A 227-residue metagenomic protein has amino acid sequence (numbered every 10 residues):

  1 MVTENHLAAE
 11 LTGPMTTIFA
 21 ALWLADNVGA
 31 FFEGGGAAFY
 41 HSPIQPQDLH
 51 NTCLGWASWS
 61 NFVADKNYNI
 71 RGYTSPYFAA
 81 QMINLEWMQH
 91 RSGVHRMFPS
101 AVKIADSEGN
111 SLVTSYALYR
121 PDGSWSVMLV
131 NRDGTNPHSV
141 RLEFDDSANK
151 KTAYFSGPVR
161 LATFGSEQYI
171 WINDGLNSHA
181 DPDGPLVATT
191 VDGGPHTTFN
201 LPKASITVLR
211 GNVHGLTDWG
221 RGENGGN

Functional and structural regions predicted by a protein language model:
V2-S115, P121-D122: Aromatic/acidic polysaccharide-binding cleft in carbohydrate-active enzymes
T3-L7, H41-Q45, L129-R132, F164-S166 (+1 more regions): Active-site-proximal beta-strand/loop segments in catalytic clefts of secreted hydrolases
F31, A80, V127, L161 (+1 more regions): Hydrophobic, well-ordered secondary-structure elements that form the walls of internal hydrophobic environments
H50-N69, I172-T189, G222-G226: Surface-exposed intrinsically disordered loops and tails
F98-K103, P121, N136, T189-T197: Ser/Thr- and Asn-enriched, surface-exposed coil loops between beta-strands
E108-A153, F164-S166, T207: Carbohydrate-binding surface patches
K150-K203, G220: Acidic, Ser/Thr/Pro-rich beta/coil linker or hinge segments at domain junctions
G211-G225: Terminal connector regions
